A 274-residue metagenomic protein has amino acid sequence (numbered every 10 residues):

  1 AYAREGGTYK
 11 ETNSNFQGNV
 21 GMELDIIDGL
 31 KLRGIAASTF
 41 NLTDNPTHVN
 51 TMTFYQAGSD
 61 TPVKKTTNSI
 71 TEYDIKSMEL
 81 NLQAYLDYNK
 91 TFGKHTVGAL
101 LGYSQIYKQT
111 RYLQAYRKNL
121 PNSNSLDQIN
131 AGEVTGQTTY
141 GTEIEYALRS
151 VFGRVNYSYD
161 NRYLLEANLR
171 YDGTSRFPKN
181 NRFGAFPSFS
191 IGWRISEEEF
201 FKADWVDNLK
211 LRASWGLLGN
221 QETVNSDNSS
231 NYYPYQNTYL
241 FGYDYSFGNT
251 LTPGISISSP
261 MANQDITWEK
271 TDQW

Functional and structural regions predicted by a protein language model:
A1-V49, P62-W274: Extracellular/periplasmic, surface-exposed regions of secreted and cell-surface proteins
T51-T53: Short amphipathic helix-turn modules centered on a small-residue break
